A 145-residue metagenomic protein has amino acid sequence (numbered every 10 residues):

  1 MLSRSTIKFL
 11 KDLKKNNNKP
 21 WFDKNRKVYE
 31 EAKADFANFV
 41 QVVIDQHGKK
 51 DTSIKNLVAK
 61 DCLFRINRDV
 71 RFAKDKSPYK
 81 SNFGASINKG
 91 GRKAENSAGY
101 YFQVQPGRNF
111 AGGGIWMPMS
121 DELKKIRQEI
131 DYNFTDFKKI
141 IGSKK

Functional and structural regions predicted by a protein language model:
L2: C-terminal reverse transcriptase regions that engage the nucleic-acid substrate
S5, K15-G48: Contiguous, amphipathic alpha-helical segments that mediate oligomerization or scaffolding in large protein assemblies
D35-V40, E122, I126, D136: Active-site-proximal binding-pocket segments
V40, I44-G91, R108: Extended, charge-rich alpha-helical segments
R71-D131: Aromatic- and glycine-enriched beta-alpha-beta binding-site module
F134-K145: Extended, acidic-biased charged interface segments
